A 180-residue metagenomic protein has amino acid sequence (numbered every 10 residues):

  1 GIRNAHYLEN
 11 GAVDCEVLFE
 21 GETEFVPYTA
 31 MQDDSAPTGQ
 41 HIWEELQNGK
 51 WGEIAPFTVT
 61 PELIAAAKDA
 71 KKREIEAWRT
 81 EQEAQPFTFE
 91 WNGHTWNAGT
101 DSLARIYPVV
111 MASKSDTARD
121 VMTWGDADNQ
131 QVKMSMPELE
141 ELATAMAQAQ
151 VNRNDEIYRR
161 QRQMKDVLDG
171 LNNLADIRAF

Functional and structural regions predicted by a protein language model:
G1-F180: A preference for well-ordered globular domain cores that mediate specific macromolecular interactions or catalysis
